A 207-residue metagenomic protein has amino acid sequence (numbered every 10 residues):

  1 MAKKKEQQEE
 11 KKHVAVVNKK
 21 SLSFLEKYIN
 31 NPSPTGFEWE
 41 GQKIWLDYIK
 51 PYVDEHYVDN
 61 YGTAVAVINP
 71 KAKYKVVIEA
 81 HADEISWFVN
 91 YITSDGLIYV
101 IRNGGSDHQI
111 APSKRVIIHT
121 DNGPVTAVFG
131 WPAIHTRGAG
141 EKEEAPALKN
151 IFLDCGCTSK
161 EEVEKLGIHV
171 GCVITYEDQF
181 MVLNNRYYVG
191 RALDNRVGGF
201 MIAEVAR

Functional and structural regions predicted by a protein language model:
M1-R207: N-terminal hydrophobic/helix-forming segments and targeting peptides
